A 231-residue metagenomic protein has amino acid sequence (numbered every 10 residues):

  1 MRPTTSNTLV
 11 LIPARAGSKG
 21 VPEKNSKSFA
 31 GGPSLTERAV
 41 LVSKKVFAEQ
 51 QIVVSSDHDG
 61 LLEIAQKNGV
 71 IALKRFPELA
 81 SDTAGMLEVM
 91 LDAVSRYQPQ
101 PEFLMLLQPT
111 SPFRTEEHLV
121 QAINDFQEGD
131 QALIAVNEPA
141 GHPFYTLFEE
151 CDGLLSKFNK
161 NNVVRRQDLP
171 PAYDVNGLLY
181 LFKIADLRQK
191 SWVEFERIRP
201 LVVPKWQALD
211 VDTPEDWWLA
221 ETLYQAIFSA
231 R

Functional and structural regions predicted by a protein language model:
M1-P22: N-terminal nucleotide-binding beta1-loop-alpha1 segment
R2, Q189, V202, Q207-R231: Hydrophobic helical membrane-anchoring modules
K24-A30, P77-L79: Short glycine-enriched, charge-decorated loop/helix-capping segments at active-site entrances that position
S28, V54, L106, L209: Conserved SAM-binding loop
L35-I52: A short, N-terminal amphipathic alpha-helix
S56-L61, D186: Short, polar loop motifs at secondary-structure junctions
D59-M105, F113-Q121: Short phosphate-binding loop-to-helix
T83, E88, P112-R197, L201-P204: Conserved core of the sugar-phosphate nucleotidyltransferase
